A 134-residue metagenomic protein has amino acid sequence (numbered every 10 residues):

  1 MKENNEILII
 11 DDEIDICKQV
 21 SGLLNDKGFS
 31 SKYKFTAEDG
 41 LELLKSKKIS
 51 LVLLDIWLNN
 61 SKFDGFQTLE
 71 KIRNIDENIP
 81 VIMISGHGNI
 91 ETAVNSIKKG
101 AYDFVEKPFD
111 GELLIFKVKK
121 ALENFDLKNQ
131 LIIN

Functional and structural regions predicted by a protein language model:
K2, I14-K32, E38: Two-component/phosphorelay signaling modules centered on CheY-like receiver
N4, K48-S50, N74-P80: His-Asp phosphorelay/catalytic-motif detector in bacterial-type signaling
E42, D64-N78, N95: Short amphipathic alpha-helix used as the core "switch/output" element in two-component signaling
K47-L58: Active-site beta3 strand of CheY-like receiver
N89-E91, V105-V118: C-terminal output helix
L113-N134: Flexible nucleotide-interacting loop at or near the entrance of a catalytic core
